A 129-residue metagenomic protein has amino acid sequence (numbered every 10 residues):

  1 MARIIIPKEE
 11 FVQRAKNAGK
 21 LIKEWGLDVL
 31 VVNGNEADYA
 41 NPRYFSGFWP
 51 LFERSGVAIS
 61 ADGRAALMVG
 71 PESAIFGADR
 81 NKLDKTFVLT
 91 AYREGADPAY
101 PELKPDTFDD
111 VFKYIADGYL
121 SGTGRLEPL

Functional and structural regions predicted by a protein language model:
M1-L129: A composition/biophysics-driven feature that prefers long, compositionally simple stretches
